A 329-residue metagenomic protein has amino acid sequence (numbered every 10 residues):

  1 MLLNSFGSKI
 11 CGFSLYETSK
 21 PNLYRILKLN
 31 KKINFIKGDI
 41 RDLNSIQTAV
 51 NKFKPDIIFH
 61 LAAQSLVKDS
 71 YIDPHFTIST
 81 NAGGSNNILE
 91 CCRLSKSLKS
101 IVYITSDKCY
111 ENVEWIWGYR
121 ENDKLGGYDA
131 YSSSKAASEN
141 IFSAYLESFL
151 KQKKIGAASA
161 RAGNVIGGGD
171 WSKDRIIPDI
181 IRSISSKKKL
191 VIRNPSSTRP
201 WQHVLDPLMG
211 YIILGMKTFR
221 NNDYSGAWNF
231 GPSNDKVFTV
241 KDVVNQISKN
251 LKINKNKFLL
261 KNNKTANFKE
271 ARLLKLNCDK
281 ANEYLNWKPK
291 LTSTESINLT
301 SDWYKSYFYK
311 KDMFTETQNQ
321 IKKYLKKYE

Functional and structural regions predicted by a protein language model:
M1-A162, I166, A271, N319-Y324: N-terminal Rossmann-like NAD(P)+-binding domain of SDR-like oxidoreductases, especially those catalyzing
S8, S293-E329: Amphipathic terminal alpha-helices
L29-K31, N122, F149-G156, I180-I192 (+3 more regions): A short C-terminal helix-loop "cap" of Rossmann-like NAD(P)-dependent dehydrogenase/epimerase domains
R41, I72, T80-G83, D129 (+7 more regions): Residue-level signal for the nucleotide or nucleotide-sugar donor/cofactor binding architecture
I72, A162-G169, V191-Q202, D223-F238 (+3 more regions): Glycine-rich Rossmann NAD(P)(H)-binding loop
R93, L146, S185, G215-F219 (+3 more regions): Protein kinase-like catalytic domain
P178-L190, W201-W228, K249: Alpha-helical substrate-binding/gating segment
I180, K217-N267, N277-K280, Y284 (+1 more regions): Mid/C-terminal beta-alpha module of Rossmann-like enzyme folds, strongest in SDR-family dehydrogenases/epimerases
